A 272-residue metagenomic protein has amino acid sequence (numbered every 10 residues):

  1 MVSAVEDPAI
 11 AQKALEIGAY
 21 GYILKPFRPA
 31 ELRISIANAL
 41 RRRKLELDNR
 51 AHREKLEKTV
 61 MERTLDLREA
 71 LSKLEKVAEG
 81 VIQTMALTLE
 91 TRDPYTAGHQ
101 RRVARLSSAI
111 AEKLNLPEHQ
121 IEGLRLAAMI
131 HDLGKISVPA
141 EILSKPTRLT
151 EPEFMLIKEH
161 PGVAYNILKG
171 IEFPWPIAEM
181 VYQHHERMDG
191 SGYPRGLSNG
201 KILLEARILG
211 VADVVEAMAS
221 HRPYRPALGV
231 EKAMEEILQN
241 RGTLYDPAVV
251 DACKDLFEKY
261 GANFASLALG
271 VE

Functional and structural regions predicted by a protein language model:
D7, Q12-E16: Alpha4-beta5-alpha5 "output face"
A9-I10, I23, F27-I36: C-terminal output helix
E16-I17, K113: ABC ATPase NBD switch/coupling site
I36-K44: Short, hydrophobic alpha-helical segments
K44-Q83, L87, T91-P94: Amphipathic alpha-helical coiled-coil "transmission" helices that mediate dimerization and conformational coupling
S72-K73, E79-E272: Metal-dependent catalytic cores of enzymes that make or break cyclic nucleotides and related phosphoester linkages
